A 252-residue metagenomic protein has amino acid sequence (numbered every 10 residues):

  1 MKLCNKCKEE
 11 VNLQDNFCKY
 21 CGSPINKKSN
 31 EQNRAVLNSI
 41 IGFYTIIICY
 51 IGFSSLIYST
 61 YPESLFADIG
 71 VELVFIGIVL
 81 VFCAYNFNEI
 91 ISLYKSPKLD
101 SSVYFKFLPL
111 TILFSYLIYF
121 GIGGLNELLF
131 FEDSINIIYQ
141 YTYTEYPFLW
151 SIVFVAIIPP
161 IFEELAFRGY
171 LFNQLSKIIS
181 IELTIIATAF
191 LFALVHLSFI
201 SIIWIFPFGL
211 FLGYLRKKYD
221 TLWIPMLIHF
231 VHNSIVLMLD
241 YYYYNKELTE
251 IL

Functional and structural regions predicted by a protein language model:
M1-S29: Cys/His-rich metal-coordination motifs, chiefly Zn-binding "fingers/knuckles"
V36-E89: Alpha-helical transmembrane segments in multi-pass membrane proteins
I40, Y104-P109, L149-V153, E182-A187 (+2 more regions): Hydrophobic alpha-helical transmembrane segments
S54, A189, A193, I200-L252: Functionally important transmembrane alpha-helices
V71-G77, S151-V155, W204-L212: Hydrophobic core segments of transmembrane alpha-helices in multi-pass, intramembrane catalytic enzymes
I91-P159, K177, K246-L252: Juxtamembrane helix-loop-helix connectors linking adjacent transmembrane helices in multi-pass membrane enzymes
I161-A166, Y170-L171, S198, V231 (+1 more regions): Active-site His/Glu-centered metal-binding helix of metallohydrolases
L165-A187, K217-T221: Membrane-interface helix/loop boundary segments of multi-pass membrane proteins
